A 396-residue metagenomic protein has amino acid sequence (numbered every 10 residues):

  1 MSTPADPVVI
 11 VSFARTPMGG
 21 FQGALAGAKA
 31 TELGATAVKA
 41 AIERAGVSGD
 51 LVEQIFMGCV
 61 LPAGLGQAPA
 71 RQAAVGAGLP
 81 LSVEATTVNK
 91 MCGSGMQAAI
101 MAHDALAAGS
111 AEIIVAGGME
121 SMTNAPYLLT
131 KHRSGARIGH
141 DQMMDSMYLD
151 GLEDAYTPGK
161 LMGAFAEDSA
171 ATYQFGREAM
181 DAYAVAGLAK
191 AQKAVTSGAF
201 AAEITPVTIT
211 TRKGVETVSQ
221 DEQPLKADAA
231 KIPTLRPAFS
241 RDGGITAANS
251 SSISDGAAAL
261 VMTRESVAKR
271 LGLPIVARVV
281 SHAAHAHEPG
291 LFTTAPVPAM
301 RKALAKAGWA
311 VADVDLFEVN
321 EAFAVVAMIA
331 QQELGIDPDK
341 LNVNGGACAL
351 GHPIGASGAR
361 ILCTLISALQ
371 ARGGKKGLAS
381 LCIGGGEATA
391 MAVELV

Functional and structural regions predicted by a protein language model:
S2-L65, P69-A77, L81-E84, F165-R177 (+5 more regions): Conserved active-site "lid/cap" helical segment
V9, R15-T16, A26-A35, R44 (+4 more regions): N-terminal extracellular/periplasmic Venus flytrap/periplasmic-binding protein-like
D50-G58, A85-N89, I114-G118, A179-A186 (+5 more regions): Beta-strand segments within the central parallel beta-sheet cores of soluble alpha/beta enzyme folds
C59-I113, Y156-M162, K226-S252, E333-R360 (+2 more regions): Conserved catalytic cysteine-centered active-site region of acyl-thioester-dependent Claisen-condensing enzymes
V88-E120, A170-A199, A259-S266, Q331 (+2 more regions): Active-site-proximal alpha-helical scaffold in enzymes
I113-S169: Flexible glycine-/small-residue-enriched beta->alpha junction loops that bind anionic phosphate/pyrophosphate groups
F165-E167, F200-E203, I209-T211, V280-A349: Active-site pocket-lining segment
